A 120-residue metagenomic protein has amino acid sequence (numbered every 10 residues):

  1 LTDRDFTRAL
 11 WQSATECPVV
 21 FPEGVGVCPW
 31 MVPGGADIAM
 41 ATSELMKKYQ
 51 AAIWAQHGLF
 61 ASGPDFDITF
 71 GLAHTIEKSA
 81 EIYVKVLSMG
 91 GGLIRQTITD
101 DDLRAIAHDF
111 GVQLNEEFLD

Functional and structural regions predicted by a protein language model:
L1-D120: Glycine-rich flexible loops
